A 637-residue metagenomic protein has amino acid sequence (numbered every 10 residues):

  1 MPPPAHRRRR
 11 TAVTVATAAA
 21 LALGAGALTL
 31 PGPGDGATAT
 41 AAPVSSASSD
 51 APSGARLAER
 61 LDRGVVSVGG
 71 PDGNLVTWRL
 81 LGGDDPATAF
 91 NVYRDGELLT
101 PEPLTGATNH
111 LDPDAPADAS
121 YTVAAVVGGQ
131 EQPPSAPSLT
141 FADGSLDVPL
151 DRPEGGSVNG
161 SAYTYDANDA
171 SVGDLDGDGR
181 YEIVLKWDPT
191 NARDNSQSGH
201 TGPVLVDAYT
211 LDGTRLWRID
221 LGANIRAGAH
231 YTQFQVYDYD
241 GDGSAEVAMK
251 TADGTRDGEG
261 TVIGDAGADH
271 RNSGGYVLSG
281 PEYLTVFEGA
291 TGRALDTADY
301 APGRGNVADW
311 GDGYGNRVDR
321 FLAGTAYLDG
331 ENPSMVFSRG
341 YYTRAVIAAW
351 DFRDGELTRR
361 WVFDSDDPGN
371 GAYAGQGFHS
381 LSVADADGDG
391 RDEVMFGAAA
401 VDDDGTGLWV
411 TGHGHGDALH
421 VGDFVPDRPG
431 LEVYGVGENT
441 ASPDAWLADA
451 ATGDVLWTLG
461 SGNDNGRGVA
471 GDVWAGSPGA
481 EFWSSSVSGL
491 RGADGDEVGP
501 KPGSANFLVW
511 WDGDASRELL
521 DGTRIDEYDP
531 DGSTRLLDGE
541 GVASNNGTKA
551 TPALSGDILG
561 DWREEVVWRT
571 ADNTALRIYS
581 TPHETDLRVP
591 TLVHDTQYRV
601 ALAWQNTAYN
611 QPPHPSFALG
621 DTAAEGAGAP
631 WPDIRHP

Functional and structural regions predicted by a protein language model:
M1-A41: Secretory targeting and sorting signals
R9-A12, V65, G96: Small/flexible residues
V44-G64, G73, L80-D85, E97 (+1 more regions): Beta-propeller-forming repeat regions
N74-T77, N91: An N-terminal, helix-rich hydrophobic module
A89-V92, L576: Short beta-strand elements bearing conserved aromatic residues within extracellular beta-rich modules
